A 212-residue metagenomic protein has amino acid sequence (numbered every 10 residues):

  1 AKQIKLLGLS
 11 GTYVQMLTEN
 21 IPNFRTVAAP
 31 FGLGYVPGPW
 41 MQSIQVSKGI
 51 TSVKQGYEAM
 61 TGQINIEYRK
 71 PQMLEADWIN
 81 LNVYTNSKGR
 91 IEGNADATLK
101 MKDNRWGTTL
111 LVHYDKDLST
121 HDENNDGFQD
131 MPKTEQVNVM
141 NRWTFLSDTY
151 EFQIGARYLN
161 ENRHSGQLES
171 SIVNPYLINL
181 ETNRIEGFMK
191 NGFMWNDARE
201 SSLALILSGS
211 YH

Functional and structural regions predicted by a protein language model:
A1-M41, K48-N65, M73-A76: Flexible, glycine/serine/threonine-rich loop segments and coil->beta-strand junctions that form periplasmic-facing
K2, T12, M60-G62, D77-I79 (+3 more regions): Hydrophobic, lipid-facing positions within transmembrane beta-strands of outer-membrane proteins
L7, S47, E67, D96-K100 (+3 more regions): Transmembrane beta-barrel domains of outer membrane proteins
V14, E75-I79, I91, K102-T108 (+4 more regions): Outer-envelope beta-barrel architecture signal
S43-Q45, T51-Q55, Q63, Y68-K100 (+1 more regions): Short strand-turn segments of transmembrane beta-barrel domains in outer membranes, especially the first one or two
I44, I79-V83, T108-V112, N141 (+3 more regions): Membrane-embedded beta-strand positions of outer-membrane beta-barrel proteins
G49, E67, N82-K88, K100 (+3 more regions): Outer-membrane beta-barrel pore domains and translocons
D117-N138, L146-S201, G209-H212: Flexible loop and strand-edge segments within Gram-negative outer membrane beta-barrel domains
